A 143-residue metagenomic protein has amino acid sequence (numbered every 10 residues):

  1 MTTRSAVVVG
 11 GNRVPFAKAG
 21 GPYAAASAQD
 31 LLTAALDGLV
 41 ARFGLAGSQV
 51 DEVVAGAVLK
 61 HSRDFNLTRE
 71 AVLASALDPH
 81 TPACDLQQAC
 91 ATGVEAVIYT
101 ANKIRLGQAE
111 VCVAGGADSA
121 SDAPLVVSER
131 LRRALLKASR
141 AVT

Functional and structural regions predicted by a protein language model:
M1-A6, K18-G47, D64-F65, R69-T143: Acyl-thioester C-C bond-transforming condensing/cleaving domain
G11-P15: Short polar catalytic/cofactor-binding loops
Q49-G56, V113: Short glycine-rich phosphate-binding loop at a beta-alpha junction
A57-R63: Glycine-rich phosphate-binding loops at beta-strand->alpha-helix junctions
